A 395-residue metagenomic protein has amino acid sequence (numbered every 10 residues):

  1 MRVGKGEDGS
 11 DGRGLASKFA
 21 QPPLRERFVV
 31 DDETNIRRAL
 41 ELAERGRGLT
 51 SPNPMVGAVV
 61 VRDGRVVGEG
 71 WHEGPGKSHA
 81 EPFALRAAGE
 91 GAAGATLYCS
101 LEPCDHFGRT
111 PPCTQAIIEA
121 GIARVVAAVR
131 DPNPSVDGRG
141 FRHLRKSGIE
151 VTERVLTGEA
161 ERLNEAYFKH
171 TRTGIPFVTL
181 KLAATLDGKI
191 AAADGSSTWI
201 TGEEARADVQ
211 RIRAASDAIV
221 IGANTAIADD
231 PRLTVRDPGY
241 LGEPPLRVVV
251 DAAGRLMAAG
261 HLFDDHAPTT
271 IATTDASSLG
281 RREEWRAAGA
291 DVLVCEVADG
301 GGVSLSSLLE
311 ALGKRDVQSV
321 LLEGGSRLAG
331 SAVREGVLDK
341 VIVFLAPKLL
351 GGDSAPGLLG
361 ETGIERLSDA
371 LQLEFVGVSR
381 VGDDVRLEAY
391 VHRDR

Functional and structural regions predicted by a protein language model:
E33-S51, H170: Short, basic/aromatic recognition patches
A39, G57, C104, L144 (+7 more regions): Residue-level signal for inorganic ion chemistry
V56-R62, L182-A183, L387: Short beta-strand scaffold segments in enzyme catalytic cores
V60-E159, L246, D265, T270 (+2 more regions): Zn2+-dependent cytidine deaminase-like catalytic core
P132-S135, G158-E159, I227, R255-M257 (+3 more regions): Short gly/pro/ser/thr-enriched loop/turn and capping motifs at secondary-structure boundaries
K169-Q318, R327-G330, R393-R395: Active-site ligand-binding patch in enzyme domains
S277, G360-R395: Conserved histidine-centered catalytic loops in small-molecule metabolism enzymes
R334-L373: Flexible, gly/pro- and Lys/Arg-enriched active-site loops
